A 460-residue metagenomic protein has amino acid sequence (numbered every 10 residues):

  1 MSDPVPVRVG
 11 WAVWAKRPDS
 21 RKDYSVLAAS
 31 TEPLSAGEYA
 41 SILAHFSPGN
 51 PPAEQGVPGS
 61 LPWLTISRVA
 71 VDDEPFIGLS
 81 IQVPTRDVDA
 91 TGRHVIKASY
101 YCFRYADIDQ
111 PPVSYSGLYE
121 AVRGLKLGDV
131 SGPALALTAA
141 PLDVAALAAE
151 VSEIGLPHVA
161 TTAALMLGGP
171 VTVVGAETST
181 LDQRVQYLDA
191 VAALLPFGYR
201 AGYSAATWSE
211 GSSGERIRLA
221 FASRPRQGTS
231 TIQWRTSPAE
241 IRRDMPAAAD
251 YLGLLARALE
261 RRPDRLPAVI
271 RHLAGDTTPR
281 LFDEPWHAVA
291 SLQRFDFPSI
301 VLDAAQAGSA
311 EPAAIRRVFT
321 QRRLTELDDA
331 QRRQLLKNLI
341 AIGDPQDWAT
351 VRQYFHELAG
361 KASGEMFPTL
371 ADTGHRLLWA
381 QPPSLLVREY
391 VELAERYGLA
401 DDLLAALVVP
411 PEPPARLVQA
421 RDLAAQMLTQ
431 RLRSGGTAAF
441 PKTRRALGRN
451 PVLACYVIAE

Functional and structural regions predicted by a protein language model:
M1-A349: N-terminal module detector in large eukaryotic regulators
F282-E460: Non-catalytic all-alpha helical scaffold/repeat segments
